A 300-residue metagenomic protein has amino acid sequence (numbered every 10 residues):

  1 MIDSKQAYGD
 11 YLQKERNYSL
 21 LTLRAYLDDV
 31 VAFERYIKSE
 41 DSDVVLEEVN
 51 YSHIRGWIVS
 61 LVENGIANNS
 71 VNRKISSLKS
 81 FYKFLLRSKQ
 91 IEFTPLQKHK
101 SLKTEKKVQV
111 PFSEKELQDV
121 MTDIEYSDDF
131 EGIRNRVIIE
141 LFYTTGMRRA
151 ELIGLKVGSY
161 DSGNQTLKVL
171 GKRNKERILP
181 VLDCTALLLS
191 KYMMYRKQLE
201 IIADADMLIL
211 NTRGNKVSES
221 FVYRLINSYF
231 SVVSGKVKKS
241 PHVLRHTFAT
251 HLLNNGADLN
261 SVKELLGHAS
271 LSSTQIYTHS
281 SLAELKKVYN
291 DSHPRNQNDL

Functional and structural regions predicted by a protein language model:
M1-L300: Conserved catalytic core of the tyrosine transesterase superfamily
